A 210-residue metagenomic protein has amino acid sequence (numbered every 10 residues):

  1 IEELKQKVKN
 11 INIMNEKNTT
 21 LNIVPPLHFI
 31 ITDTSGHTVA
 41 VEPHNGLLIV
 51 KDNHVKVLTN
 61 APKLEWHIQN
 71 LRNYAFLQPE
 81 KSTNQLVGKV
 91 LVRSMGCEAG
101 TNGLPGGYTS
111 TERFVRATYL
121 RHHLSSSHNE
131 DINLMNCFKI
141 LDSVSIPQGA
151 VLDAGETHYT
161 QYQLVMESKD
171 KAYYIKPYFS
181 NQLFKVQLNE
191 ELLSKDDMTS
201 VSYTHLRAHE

Functional and structural regions predicted by a protein language model:
I1-H54: Structured, non-membrane catalytic/scaffold regions adjacent to prosthetic-group chemistry
T32-G36, H44, T101, L120-H122 (+2 more regions): Short, flexible beta-strand-to-coil junctions
T38-E80, T101-L104: Phosphate-rich cofactor/ligand-interacting catalytic cores and adjacent structured alpha/beta frameworks
Y74-L124: Long, charge-rich alpha-helical interaction segments
L104-I175: Extended, compositionally biased non-globular segments
A172-D197: C-terminal soluble interaction/assembly domains
S200-S202: Acidic, proline/serine/threonine- and glycine-rich low-complexity intrinsically disordered segments
T204-E210: Conserved small/polar residues in nucleotide/adenosyl-binding loops
